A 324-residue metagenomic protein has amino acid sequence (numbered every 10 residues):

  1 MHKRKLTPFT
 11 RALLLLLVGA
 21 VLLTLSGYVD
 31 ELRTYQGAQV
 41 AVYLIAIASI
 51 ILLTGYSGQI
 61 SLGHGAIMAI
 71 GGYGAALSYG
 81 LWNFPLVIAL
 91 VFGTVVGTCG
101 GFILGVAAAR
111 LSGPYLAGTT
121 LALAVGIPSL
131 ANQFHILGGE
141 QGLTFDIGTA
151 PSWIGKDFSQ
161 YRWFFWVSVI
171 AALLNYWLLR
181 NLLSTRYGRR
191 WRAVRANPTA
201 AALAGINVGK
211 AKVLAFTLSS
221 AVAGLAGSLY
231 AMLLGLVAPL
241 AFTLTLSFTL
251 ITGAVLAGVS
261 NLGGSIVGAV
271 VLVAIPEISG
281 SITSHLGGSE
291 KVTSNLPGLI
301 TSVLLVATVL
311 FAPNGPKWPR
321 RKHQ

Functional and structural regions predicted by a protein language model:
M1-Q324: Transmembrane alpha-helices and adjacent helix-loop boundaries
